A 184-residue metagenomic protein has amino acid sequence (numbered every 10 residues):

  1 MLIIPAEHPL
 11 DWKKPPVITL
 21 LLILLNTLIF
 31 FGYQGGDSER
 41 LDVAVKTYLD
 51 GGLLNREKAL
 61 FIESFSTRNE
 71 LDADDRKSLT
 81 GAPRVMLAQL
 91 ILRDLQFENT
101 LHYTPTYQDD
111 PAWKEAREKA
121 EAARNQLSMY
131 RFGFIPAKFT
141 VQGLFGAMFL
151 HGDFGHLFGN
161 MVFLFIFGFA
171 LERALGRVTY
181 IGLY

Functional and structural regions predicted by a protein language model:
M1-D42: Hydrophobic secretory-pathway targeting helix
G32-Y184: N-terminal TM1-TM2 helical hairpin plus the immediately adjacent luminal interfacial "cap"
